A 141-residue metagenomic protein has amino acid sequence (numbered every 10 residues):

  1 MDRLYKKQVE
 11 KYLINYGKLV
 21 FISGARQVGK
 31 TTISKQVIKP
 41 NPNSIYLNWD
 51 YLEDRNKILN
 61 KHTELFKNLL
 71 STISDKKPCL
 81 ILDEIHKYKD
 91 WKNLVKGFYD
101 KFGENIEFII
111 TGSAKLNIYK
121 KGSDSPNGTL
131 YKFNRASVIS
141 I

Functional and structural regions predicted by a protein language model:
M1-I141: Phosphate-binding site recognition
